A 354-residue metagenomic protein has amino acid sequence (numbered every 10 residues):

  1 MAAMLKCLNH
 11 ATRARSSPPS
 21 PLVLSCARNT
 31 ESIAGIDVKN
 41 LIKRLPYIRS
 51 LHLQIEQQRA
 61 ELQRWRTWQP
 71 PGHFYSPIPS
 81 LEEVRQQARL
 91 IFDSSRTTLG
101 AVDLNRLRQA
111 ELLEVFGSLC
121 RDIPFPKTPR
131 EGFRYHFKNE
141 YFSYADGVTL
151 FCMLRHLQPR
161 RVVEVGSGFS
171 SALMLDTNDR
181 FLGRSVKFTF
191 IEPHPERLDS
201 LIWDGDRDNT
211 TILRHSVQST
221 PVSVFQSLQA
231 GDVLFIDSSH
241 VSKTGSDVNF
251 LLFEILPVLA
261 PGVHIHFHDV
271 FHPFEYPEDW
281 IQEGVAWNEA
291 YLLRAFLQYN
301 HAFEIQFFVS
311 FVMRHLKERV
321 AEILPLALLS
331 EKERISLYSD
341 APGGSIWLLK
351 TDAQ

Functional and structural regions predicted by a protein language model:
M1-M4: Methionine residue identity
L8-H10: Short hydrophobic targeting helices and cationic amphipathic motifs that mediate membrane/organellar targeting
R15-S20: Low-acidity, Ser/Thr- and Arg-rich intrinsically disordered low-complexity segments
C26-A27, S32-V165, F169-H266, V270-Q354: A short alpha-helical cap/connector motif
